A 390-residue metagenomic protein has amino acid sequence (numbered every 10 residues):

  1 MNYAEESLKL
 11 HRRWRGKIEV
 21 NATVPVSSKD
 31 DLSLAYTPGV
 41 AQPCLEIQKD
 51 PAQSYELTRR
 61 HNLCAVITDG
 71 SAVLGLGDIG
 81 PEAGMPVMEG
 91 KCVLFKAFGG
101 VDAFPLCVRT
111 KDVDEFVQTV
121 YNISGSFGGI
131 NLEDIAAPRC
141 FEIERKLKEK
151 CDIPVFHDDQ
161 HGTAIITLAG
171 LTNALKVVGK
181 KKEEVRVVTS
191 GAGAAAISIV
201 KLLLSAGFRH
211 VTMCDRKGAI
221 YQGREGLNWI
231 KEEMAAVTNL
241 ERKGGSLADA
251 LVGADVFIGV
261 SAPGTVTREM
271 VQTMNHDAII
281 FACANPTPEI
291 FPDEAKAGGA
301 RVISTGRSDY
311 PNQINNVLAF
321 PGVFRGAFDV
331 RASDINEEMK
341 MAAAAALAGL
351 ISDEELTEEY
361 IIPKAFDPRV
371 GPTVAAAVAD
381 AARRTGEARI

Functional and structural regions predicted by a protein language model:
M1-V155, A375, A381, A388-R389: N-terminal ligand-binding/catalytic initiation module
R12, Y55-R60, K96-A97, N122-S124 (+8 more regions): Solvent-exposed alpha-helices and their adjacent loops that cap or buttress functional pockets in soluble metabolic
D69-S71, I79, V108-R109, D134-A137 (+5 more regions): Short, ordered loop/turn segments at secondary-structure junctions
L74, I79-G99, H157, H161 (+1 more regions): Glycine-rich phosphate/diphosphate-binding loop of Rossmann-like nucleotide-binding domains
P105, N131-D134, V155-D158, T189 (+5 more regions): General beta-strand structural signal in soluble alpha/beta enzymes
D158-D159, V178-K180, A282-I390: Adenosine-phosphate binding glycine-rich loop
E232-R301, R307-D309: Rossmann-like adenosine-cofactor binding region
